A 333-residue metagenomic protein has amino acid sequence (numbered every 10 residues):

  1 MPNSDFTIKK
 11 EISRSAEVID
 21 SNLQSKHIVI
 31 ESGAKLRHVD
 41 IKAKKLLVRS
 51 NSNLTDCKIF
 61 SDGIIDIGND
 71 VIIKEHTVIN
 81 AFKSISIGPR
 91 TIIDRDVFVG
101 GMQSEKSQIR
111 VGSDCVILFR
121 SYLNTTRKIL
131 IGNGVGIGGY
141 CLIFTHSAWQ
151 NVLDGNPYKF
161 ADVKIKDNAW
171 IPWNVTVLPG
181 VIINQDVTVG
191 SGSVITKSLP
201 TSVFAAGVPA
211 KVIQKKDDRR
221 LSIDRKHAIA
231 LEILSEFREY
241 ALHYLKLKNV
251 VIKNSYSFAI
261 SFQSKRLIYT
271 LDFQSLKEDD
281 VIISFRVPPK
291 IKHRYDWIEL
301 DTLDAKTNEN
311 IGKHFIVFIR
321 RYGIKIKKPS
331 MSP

Functional and structural regions predicted by a protein language model:
M1-S21, S25-H27, S32-G33, N51 (+1 more regions): Terminal amphipathic alpha-helical/low-complexity segments used for targeting or macromolecular assembly
P2, P89, P172, P179 (+2 more regions): Proline-rich intrinsically disordered, low-complexity coils
Q24-V181, V208-P209, K215-D217: Flexible, glycine/small-residue-enriched loop-and-beta-strand segment within the central core of proteins
N184-Q185, P200-S202: Conserved catalytic segment of ABC-fold P-loop ATPases
D186-G190: Canonical bilayer-spanning transmembrane alpha-helix
K197: Short helix N-cap motif at coil->helix boundaries in the Bergerat
A205: Conserved active-site beta-strand element of glycosyltransferases/polysaccharide synthases
